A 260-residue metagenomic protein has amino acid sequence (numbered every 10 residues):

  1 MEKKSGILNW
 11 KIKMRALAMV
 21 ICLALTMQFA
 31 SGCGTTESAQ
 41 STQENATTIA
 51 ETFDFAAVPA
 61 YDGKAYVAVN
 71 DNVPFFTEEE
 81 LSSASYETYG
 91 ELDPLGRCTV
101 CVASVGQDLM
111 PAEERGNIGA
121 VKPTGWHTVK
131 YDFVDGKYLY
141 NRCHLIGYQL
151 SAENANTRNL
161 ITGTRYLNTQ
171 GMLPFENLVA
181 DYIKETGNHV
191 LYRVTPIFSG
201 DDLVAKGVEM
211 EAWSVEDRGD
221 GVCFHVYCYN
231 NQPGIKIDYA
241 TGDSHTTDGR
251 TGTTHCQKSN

Functional and structural regions predicted by a protein language model:
M1-K11: N-terminal secretory signal peptides that target proteins for export/translocation
I12-A24: Sec-dependent N-terminal signal peptides
M27-G32: C-terminal motif of bacterial Sec signal peptides marking the signal peptidase cleavage site
G34-T36: Bacterial signal peptide processing site
S38-S41, L109: Extracytoplasmic/lumenal low-complexity Ser/Thr/Pro-rich segments of cell-envelope proteins
S41-E91: N-terminal module-boundary/linker segments of secreted carbohydrate-active enzymes
E79-N260: Domain-level detector of nuclease and nuclease-like folds in predominantly extracellular/periplasmic contexts
